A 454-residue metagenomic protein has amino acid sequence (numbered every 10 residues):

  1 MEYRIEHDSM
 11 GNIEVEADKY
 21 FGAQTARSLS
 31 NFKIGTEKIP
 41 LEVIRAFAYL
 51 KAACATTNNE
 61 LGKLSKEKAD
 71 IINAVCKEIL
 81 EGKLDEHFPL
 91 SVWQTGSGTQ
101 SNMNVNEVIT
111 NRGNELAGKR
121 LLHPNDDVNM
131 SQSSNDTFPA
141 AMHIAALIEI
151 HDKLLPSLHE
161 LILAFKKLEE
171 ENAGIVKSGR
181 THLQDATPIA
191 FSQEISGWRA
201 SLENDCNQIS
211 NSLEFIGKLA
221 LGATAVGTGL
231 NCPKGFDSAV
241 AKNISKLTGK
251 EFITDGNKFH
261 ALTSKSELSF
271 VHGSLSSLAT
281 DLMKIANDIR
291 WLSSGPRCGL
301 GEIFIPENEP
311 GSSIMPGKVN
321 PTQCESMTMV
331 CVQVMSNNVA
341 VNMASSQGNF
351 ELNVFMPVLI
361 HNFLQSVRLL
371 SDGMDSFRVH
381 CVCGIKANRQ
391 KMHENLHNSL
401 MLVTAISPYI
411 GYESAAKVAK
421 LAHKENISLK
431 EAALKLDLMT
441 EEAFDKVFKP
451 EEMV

Functional and structural regions predicted by a protein language model:
M1-V454: Conserved, well-structured ligand/cofactor-binding cores
